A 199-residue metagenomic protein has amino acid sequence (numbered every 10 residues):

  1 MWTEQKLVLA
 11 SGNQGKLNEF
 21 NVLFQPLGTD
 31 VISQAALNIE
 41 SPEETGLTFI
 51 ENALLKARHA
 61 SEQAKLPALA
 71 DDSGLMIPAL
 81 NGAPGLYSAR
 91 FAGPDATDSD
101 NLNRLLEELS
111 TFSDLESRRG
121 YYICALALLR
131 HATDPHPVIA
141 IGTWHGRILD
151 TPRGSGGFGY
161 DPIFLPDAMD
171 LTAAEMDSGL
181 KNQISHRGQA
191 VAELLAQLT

Functional and structural regions predicted by a protein language model:
W2-V8, Q14-T199: Anionic-ligand binding patches
